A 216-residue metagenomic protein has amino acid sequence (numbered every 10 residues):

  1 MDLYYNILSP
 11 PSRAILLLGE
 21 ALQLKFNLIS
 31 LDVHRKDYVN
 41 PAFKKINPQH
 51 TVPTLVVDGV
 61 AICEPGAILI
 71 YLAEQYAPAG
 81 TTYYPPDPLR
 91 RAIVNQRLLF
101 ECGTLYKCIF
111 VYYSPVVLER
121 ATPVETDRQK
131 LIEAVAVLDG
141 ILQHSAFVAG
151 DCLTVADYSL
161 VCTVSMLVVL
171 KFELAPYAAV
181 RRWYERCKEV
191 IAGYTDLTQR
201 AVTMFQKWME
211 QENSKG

Functional and structural regions predicted by a protein language model:
M1-T126, A146: GST-like domain detector, emphasizing the conserved glutathione-binding G-site in the N-terminal thioredoxin-like
N6, D32, V155, R200-T203: Short, solvent-exposed turn/loop segments enriched in Gly/Ser/Thr/Pro and often Arg
I29, P65, Y177, L197-T198: Residue-level detector of family-conserved "landmark" positions at structurally sensitive sites
A73, T163-V164, L197: Active-site-flanking alpha-helical
R97-E189: GST-like fold's C-terminal all-alpha helical module
Y194: C-terminal anion-handling pockets and recognition modules
R200-G216: Acidic/histidine-enriched, glycine/proline-rich intrinsically disordered or flexible terminal extensions
